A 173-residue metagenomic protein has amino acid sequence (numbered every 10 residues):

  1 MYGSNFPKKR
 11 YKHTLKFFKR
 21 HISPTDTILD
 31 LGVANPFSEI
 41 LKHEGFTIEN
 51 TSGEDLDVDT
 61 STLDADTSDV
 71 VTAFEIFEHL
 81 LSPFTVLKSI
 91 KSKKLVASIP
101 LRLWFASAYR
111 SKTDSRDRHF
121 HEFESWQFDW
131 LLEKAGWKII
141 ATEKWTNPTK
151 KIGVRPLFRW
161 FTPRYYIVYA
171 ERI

Functional and structural regions predicted by a protein language model:
M1-V70, F84-K91, R118-W130, A141-I173: Conserved N-terminal segment of class I S-adenosyl-L-methionine
L29, F74, A97: Active-site flanking residues adjacent to catalytic metal/cofactor-binding acidic residues
V70-I76: A short beta-strand submotif of the Rossmann-like class I SAM-dependent methyltransferase core that lines
F77, V86, L101: Flexible, active-site-proximal loop/turn residues at the rims of small-molecule/cofactor binding pockets and catalytic
L81-T85, S107: Short N-terminal helix/helix-N-cap motif within the alpha/beta-hydrolase-1
K94: Catalytic toxin/effector domains delivered as secreted proteins or via bacterial secretion systems
A97-H121: Short, glycine-/aromatic-enriched active-site segment of Class I SAM-dependent methyltransferases
L131-W137: A structural motif corresponding to the C-terminal end of an alpha-helix and its immediate exit/capping segment
